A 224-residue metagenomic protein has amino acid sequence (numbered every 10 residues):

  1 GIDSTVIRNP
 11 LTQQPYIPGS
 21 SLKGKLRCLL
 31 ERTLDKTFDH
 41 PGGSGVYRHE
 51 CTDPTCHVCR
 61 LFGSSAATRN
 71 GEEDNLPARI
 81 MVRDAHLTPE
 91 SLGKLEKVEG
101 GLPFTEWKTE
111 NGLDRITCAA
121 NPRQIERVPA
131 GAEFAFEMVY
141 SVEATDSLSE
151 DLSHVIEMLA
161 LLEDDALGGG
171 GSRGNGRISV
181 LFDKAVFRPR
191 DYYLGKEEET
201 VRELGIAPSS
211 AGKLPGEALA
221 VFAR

Functional and structural regions predicted by a protein language model:
G1-R224: RNA-binding basic/glycine-rich loop and surface signature characteristic of RAMP-family CRISPR effectors
